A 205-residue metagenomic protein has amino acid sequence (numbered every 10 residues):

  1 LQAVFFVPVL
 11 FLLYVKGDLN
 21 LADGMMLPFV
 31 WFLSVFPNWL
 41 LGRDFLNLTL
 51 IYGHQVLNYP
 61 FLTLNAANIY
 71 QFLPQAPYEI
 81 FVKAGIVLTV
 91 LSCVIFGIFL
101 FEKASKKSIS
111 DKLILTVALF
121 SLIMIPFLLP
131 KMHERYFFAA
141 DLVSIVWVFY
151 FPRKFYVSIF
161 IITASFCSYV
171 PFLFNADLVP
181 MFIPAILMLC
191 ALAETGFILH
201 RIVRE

Functional and structural regions predicted by a protein language model:
F5-F29: Perimembrane helix-loop-helix junctions
V9, I95, A118-I125, F138-I145 (+1 more regions): Hydrophobic, membrane-inserted alpha-helices
L10, W31, L91-I95, L142-V146 (+1 more regions): Hydrophobic cores of alpha-helical transmembrane segments in multi-pass inner/ER membrane proteins, independent
F11-L19, L41, G97-K106, W147-P152 (+1 more regions): Structural signal for the C-terminal ends of transmembrane alpha-helices and the immediately following loop
F36-Y52: Helix-to-loop transition at the C-terminal end of transmembrane segments
L48, Y52-Y70, A118, F151-E205: Transmembrane helical bundles and short interhelical boundary loops of multi-pass, membrane-embedded
I51-L128: Aromatic/glycine/proline-enriched transmembrane-helix motif characteristic of membrane-embedded glycan-assembly enzymes
L129-F138, L173-M181: Membrane-interface catalytic loops of GT-C/OST-like multi-pass glycosylation enzymes that act
